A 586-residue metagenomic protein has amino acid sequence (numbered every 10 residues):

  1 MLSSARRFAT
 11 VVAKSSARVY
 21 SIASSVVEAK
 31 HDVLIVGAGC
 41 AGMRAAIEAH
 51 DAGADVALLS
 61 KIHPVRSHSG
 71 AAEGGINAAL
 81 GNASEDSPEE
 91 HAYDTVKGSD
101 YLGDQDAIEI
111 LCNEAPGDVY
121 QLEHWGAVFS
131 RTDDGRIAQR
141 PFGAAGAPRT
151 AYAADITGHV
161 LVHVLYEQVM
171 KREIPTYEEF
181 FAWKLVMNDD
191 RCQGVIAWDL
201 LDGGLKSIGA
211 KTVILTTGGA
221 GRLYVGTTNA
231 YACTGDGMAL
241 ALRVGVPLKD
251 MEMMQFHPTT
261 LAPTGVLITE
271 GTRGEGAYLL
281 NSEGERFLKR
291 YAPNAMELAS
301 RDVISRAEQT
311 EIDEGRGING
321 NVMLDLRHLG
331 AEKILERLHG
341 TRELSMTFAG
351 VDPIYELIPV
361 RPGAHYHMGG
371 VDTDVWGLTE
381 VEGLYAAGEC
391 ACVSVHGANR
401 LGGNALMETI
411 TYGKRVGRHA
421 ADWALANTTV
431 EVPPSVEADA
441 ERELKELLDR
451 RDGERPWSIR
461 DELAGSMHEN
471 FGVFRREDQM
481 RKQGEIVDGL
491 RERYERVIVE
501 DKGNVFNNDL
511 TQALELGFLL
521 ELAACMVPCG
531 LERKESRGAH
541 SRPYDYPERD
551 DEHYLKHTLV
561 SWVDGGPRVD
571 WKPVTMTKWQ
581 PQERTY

Functional and structural regions predicted by a protein language model:
M1-S25: N-terminal mitochondrial targeting presequence
E28-H31, D202-T212, E380: Core beta-strand elements of the Rossmann-like FAD/NAD(P) dinucleotide-binding domain in flavoenzyme oxidoreductases
A29, E48, A52, H63-V65 (+12 more regions): Glycine- and aromatic-enriched mobile tails/lids
V33-L58: N-terminal Rossmann-like FAD-binding beta1-loop-alpha1 element of flavoenzymes
I62-D94, D100, P258, T269: Conserved N-terminal glycine-rich FAD pyrophosphate-binding loop of Rossmann-like flavoproteins
D118-G204, G209, T216, H257-T264 (+1 more regions): Conserved redox-cofactor binding core of oxidoreductases
T212-V266, L298, R316, G402-R418: Glycine-rich loop(s) and the adjacent beta-strand/alpha-helix scaffold that form part
L240, V246-P359, H419-A426: An anion/pyrophosphate-binding glycine-rich loop and adjacent beta-alpha core in soluble alpha-beta enzymes
